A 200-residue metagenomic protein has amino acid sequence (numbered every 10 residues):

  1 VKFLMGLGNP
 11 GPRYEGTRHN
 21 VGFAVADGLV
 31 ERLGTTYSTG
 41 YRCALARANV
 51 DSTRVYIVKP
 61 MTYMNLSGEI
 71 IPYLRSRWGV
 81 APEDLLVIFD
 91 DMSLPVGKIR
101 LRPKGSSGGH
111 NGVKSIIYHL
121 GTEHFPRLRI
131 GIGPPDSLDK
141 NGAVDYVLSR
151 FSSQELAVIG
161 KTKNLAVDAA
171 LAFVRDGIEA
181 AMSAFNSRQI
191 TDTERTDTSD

Functional and structural regions predicted by a protein language model:
K2-K104, V113-R129, D136-V144, A157-D200: Nucleotide and nucleotide-moiety/phosphate-recognizing core
S107: Conserved TIR/SEFIR loop-to-helix hotspot centered on a Trp-containing motif with a nearby acidic residue
S153-Q154: A hydrophobic, small-residue-rich beta->alpha segment in the mid-to-C-terminal subdomain of diverse proteins
